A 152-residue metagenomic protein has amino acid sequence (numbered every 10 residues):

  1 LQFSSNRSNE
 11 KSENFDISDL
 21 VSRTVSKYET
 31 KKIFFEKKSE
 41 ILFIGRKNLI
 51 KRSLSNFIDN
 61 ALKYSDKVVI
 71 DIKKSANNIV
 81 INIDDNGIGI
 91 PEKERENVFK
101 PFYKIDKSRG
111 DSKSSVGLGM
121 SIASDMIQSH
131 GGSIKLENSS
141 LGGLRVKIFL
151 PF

Functional and structural regions predicted by a protein language model:
S5-E10, L42-G45: Conserved micro-motifs of the catalytic ATP-binding
F34-I44, L141: Conserved catalytic submotifs in the C-terminal HATPase_c
K67-N77: Short beta-strand/loop element within the Bergerat-fold HATPase_c
D85: Acidic ATP/Mg2+-coordinating residue in the GHKL
I90-Y103: Short conserved segment of the HATPase_c
G119, A123: Short alpha-helical Gxxx[C/S/T] motif in the catalytic ATP-binding
